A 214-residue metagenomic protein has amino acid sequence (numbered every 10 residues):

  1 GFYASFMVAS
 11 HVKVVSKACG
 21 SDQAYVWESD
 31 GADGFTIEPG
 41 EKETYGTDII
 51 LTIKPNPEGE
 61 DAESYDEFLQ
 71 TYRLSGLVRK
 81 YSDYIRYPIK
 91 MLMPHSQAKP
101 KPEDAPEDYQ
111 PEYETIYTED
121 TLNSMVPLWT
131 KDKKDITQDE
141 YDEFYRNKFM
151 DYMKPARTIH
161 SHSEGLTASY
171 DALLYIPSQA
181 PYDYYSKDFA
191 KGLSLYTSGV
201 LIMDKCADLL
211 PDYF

Functional and structural regions predicted by a protein language model:
F2-E112: GHKL-type ATPase core
Y72, Y87, E107-F214: GHKL/Histidine-kinase-like ATPase module
